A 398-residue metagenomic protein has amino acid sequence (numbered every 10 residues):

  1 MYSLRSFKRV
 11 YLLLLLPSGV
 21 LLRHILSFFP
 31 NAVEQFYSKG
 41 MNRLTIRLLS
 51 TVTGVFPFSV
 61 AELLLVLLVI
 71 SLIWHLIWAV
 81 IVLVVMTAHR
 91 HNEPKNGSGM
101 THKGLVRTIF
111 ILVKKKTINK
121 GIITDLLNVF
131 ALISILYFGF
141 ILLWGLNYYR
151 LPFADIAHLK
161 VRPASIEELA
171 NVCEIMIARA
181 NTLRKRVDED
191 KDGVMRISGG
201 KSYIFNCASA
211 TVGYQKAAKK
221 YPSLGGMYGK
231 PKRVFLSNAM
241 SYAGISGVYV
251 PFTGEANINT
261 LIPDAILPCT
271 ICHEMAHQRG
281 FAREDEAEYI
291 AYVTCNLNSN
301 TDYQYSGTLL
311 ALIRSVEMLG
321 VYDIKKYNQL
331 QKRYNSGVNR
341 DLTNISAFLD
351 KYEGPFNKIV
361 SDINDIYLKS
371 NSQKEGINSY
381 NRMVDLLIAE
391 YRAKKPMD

Functional and structural regions predicted by a protein language model:
M1-L13: N-terminal membrane topogenic signal
M1-L4, V82-I123: Membrane-interfacial, low-structure loops and terminal tails that flank and connect transmembrane helices in multi-pass
P17-H89: Membrane-embedded alpha-helical segments of integral membrane proteins
P57, C269-F281, D285-E288, Y292: Active-site recognition of the HExxH zinc-binding catalytic motif
A88, K116-S246, V250-G254: Contiguous, non-catalytic segments that form substrate-binding/exosite surfaces or channel walls
L169, A282-K326: Post-HExxH zinc-binding segment in Zn-dependent metallohydrolases
F252-T270, R279-A282: Short pre-active-site segment immediately N-terminal to the catalytic Zn-binding motif
G337-D398: Pan-zinc metallopeptidase signature
